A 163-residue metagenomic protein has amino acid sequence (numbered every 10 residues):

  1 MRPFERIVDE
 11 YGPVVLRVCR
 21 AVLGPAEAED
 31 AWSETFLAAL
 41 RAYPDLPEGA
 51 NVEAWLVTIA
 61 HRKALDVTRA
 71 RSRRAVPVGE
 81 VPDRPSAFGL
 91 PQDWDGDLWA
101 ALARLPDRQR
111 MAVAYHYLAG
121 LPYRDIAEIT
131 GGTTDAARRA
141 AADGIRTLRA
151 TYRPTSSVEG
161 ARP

Functional and structural regions predicted by a protein language model:
M1-R17, R110: A short, charge-rich alpha-helical start-of-domain segment used by transcription regulators
V8, L16, P25-A42: Conserved RNAP core-binding helix
L16, F36, P106, R110 (+1 more regions): C-terminal flanking helix
S33-L40, A50-A70, A141, I145: Σ70-family region 2.3-2.4 aromatic/basic alpha-helix that recognizes the −10 promoter and nucleates DNA melting
P44-E48, T58-G79, P91, A150 (+1 more regions): Arg/Lys-rich amphipathic alpha helix in sigma70-family domain 2
H61, L65, T130-T155: DNA-recognition helix of helix-turn-helix
D66, R74-L102, P122, R162: Internal acidic/polar
A112-H116: A short pre-motif secondary-structure segment
